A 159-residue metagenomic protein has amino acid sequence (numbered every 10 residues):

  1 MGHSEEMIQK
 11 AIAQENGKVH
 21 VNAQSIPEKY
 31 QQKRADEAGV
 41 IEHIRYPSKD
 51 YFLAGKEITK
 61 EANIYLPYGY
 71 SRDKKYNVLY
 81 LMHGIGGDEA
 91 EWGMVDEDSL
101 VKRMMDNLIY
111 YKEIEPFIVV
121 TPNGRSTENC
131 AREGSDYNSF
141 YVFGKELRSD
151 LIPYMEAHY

Functional and structural regions predicted by a protein language model:
M1-Y159: Non-catalytic cap/lid and distal C-terminal segments of serine-dependent acyl enzymes
